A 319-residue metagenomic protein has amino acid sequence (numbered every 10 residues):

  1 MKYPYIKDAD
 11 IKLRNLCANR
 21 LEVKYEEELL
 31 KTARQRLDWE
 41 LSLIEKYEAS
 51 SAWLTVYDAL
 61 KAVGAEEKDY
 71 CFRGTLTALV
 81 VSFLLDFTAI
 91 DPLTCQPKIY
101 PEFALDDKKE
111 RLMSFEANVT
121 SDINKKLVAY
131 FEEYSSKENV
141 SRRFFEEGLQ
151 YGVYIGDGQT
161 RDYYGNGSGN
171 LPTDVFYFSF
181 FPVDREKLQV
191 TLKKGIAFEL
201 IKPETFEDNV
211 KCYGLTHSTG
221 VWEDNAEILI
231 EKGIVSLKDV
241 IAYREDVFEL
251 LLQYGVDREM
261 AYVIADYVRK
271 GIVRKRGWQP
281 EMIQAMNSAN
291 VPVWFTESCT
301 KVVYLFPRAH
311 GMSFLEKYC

Functional and structural regions predicted by a protein language model:
M1-C17, A59-A62, D69-F72, L76-C319: Mg2+-dependent phosphoryl-transfer active-site scaffold
M1-L41: N-terminal leader/propeptide and maturation segments of large enzyme subunits in energy/redox metabolism and hydrolases
V23-E27, K46, Q253, K270: General structural signal for alpha-helix termini and helix-helix connectors
Y25, E48-S51, G214, G255: Short coil/turn residues that cap or connect secondary-structure elements
L29-C71: Helix-rich "cap/lid" substructures immediately adjacent to catalytic or cofactor-binding pockets
